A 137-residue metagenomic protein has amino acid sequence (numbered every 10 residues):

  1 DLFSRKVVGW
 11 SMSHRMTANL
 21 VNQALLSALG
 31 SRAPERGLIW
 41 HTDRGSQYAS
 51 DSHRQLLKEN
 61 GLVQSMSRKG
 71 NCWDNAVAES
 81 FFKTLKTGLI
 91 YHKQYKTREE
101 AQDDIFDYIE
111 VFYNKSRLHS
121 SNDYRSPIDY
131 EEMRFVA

Functional and structural regions predicted by a protein language model:
D1-A137: Charged DNA-binding/catalytic regions of mobile-element recombinases
